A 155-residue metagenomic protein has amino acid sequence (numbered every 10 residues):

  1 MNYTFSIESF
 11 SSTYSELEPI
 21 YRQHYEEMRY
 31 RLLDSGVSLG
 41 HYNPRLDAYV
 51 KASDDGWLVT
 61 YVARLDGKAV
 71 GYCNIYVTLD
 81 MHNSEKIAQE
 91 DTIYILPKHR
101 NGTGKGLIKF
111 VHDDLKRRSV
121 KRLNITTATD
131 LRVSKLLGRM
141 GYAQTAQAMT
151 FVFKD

Functional and structural regions predicted by a protein language model:
M1-Y21: A short beta-loop-alpha structural element at the N-terminal edge of CoA-dependent acyl/N-acetyltransferase catalytic
E26-A48: Conserved GNAT-fold acetyl-CoA-binding loop/helix
A48-V62: A short helix-loop-beta-strand connector motif used in the catalytic cores of GNAT acetyltransferases and, in some
V62, K68-V77: Conserved beta-strand in the GNAT
L79-E90, T145: A conserved beta-turn-beta hairpin within the catalytic core of GNAT-like acetyltransferases that forms part
D91-N101: A short, internal acetyl-CoA/4′-phosphopantetheine-binding micro-motif in the GNAT/acyltransferase core
R100-D113: Conserved acetyl-CoA-binding loop-helix of GNAT-fold acetyltransferases
L123-S134: Conserved beta-strand-loop-alpha-helix junction that forms the acyl-donor binding cleft
